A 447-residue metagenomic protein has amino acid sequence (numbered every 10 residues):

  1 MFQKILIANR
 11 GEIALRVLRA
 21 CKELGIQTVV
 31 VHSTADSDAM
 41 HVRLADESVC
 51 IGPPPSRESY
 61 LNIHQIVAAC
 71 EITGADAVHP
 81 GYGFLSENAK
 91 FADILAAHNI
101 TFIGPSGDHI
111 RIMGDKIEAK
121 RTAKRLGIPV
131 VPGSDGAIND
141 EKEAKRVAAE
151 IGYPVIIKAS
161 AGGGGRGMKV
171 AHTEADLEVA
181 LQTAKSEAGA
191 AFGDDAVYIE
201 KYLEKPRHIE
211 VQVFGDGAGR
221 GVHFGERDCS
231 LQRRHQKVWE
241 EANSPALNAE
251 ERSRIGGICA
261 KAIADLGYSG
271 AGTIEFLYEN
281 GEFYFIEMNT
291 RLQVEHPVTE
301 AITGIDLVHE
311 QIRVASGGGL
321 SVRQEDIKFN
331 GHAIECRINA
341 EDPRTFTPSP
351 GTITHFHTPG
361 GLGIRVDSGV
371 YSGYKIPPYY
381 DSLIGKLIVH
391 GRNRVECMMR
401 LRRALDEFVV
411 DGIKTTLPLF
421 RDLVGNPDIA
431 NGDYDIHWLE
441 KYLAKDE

Functional and structural regions predicted by a protein language model:
M1-L126, I138-R146, E396: ATP-binding N-terminal substructure of ATP-dependent carboxylate-amine bond-forming enzymes
I7-R16, A20-L24, S48, E71-T73 (+7 more regions): ATP-dependent carboxylate activation and anion-phosphoryl transfer catalytic cores that bind Mg-ATP to form
V29, H79, T101-I103, V131 (+3 more regions): Structural detector of well-ordered beta-strand residues that form the stable sheet scaffold of enzyme domains
T122-V131, Y153-P154: A polyampholytic, Gly/Pro-enriched intrinsically disordered region
D135: Alpha/beta catalytic cores of group-transfer enzymes, especially the acyltransferase/condensing modules of polyketide
V147-I156: Acidic/histidine-enriched active-site and ligand-binding environments that engage anionic O-linkages
A159: N-terminal nucleotide-binding beta1-loop-alpha1 segment
